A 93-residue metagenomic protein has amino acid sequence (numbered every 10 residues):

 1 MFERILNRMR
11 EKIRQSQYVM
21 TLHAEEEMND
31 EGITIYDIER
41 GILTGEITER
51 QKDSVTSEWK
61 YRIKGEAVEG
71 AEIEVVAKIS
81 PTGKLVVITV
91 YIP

Functional and structural regions predicted by a protein language model:
M1-P93: Ribonuclease/tRNase effector modules and their secretory precursors
